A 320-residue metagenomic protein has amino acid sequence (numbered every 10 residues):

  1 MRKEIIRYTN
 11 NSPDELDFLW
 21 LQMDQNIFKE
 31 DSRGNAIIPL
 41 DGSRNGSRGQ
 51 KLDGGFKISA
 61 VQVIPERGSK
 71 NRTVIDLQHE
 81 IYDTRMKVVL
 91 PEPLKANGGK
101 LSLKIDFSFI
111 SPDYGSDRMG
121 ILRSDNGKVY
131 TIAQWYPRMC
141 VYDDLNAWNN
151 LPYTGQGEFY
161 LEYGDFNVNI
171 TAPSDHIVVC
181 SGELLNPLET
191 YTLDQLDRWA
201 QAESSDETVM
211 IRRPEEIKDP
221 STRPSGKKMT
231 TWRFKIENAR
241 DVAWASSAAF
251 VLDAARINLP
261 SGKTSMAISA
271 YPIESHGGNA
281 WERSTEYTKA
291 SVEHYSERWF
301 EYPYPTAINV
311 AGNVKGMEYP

Functional and structural regions predicted by a protein language model:
E4-I6, N10, M23-Q25, G99-D113 (+2 more regions): Short, hydrophobic/aromatic-enriched beta-strand segments in well-ordered soluble domains
T9, R44-G127, E216-K227: A surface-exposed beta-strand-loop module
D14-L21, D31-R33, L103, G115-D117 (+1 more regions): Short, hydrophobic/aromatic beta-strand segments
E15-D17, G54-K57, Y82-T84, E162-F166 (+2 more regions): Residues that flank catalytic or metal-binding motifs in active/ligand-binding sites
F18-N71, A133, T171-H176: Solvent-exposed beta-hairpin/edge-strand motifs
M23-E30, P39-G42, I121-Y142, P187-L188 (+1 more regions): Short edge-strand/loop segments of extracellular domains
Q134-W148, T154-P320: Hydrophobic helix-coil surface modules that form long, contiguous segments used for peptide/substrate interaction
